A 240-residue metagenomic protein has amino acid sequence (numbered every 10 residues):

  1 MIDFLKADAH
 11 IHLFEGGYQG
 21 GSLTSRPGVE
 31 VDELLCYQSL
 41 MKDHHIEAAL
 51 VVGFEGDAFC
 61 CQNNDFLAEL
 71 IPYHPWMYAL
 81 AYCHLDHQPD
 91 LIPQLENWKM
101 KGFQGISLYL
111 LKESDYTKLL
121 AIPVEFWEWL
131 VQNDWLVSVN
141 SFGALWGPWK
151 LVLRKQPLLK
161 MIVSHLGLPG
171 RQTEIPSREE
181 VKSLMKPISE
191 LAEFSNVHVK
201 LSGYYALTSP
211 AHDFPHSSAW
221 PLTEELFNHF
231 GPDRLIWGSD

Functional and structural regions predicted by a protein language model:
M1-Q62, K99: An N-terminally biased module of ancient metal coordination in phosphate/nucleic-acid-related enzymes
L5-F14, K42, Q94-K99, L120-A121 (+2 more regions): A generic "structured core" feature
K6-I11, A48-V52, Y78-A81, Q104-L108 (+4 more regions): Hydrophobic faces of well-ordered beta-strands that scaffold small-molecule active sites in alpha/beta enzyme cores
H10, M41, L67, W98 (+6 more regions): Conserved, mostly hydrophobic/aromatic
L13-G17, H87, K112-S114, P169-G170 (+1 more regions): Feature marks short, surface-exposed loop/turn motifs that line or immediately flank catalytic pockets and channel
V29-Q38, Q62-L67, D90-P93, W146-K150 (+2 more regions): Alpha-helical scaffolding within the catalytic cores of extracellular/periplasmic polymer-degrading hydrolases
A58-A144, L151, K200, Y204 (+1 more regions): Active-site gating/metal-coordination segments in enzymes
T117-I236: Catalytic pocket-lining loop regions of alpha/beta-barrel enzymes, especially the amidohydrolase/enolase/GH5 lineages
